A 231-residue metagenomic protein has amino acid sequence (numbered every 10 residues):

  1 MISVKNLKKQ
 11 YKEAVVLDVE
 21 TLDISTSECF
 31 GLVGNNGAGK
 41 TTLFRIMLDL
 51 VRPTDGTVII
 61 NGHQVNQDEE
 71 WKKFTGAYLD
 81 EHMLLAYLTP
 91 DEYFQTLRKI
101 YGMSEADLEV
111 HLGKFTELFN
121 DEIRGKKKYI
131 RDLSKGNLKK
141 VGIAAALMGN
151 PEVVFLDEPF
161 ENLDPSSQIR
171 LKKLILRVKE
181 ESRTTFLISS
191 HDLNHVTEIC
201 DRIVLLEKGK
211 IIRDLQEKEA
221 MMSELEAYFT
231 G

Functional and structural regions predicted by a protein language model:
V33-N35: The feature captures the beta-strand-to-loop junction immediately N-terminal to the Walker
L48: Helix-to-loop junction immediately C-terminal to a conserved catalytic motif
G56-W71: Conserved ABC transporter NBD signature motif
I143: Hydrophobic anchor residue at the start of the ABC signature
V154-E158: Catalytic Walker B motif of ABC-type/P-loop ATPase nucleotide-binding domains
S190-H191: H-loop/switch region of ABC-family ATPase nucleotide-binding domains
